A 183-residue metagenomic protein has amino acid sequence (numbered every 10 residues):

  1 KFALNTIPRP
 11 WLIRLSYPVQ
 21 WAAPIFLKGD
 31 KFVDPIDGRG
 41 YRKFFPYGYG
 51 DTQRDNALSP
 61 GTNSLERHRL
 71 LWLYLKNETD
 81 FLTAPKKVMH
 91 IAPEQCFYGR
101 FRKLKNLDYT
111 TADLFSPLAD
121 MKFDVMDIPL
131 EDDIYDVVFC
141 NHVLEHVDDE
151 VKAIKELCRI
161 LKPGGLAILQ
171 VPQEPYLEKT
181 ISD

Functional and structural regions predicted by a protein language model:
K1-P129: Conserved N-terminal segment of class I S-adenosyl-L-methionine
R9-I13, P18-F32, I36, D148-D183: S-adenosyl-L-methionine-dependent methyltransferase catalytic module, highlighting the catalytic core
I91, Y135-F139: Hydrophobic beta-strand segment of the Class I
M126-D127, H142, V147-K152: A mid-sequence, solvent-exposed acidic-amphipathic segment
D127-D132, R159: Short conserved loop adjoining the S-adenosyl-L-methionine
C140-V143, V171-Q173: Hydrophobic adenine-recognition pocket in adenosine-nucleotide-binding enzymes
